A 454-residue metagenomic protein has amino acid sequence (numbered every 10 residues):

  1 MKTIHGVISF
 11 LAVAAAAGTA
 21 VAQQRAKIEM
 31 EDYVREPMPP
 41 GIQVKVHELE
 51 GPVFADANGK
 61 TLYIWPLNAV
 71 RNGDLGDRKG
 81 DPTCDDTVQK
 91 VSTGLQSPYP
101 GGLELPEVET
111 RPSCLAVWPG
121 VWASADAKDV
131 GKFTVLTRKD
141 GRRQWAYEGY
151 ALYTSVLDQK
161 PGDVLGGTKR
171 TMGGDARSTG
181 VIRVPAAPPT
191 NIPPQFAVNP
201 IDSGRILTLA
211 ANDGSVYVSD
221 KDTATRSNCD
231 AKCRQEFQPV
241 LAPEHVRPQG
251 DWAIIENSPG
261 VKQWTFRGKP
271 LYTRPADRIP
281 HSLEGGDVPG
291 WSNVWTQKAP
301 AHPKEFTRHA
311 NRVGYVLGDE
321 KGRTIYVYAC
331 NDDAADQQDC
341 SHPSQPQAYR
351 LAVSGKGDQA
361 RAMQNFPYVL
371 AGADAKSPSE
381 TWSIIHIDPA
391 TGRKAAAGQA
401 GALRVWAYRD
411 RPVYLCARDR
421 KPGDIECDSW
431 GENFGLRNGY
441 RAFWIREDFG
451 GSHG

Functional and structural regions predicted by a protein language model:
M1-I8: Bacterial N-terminal signal peptides that target proteins for export
T3, V21-A22: Intrinsically disordered, low-complexity regions enriched for glutamine and histidine
S9-F10, A20: Cleavable N-terminal signal peptides
Q23-G454: Compact beta-sheet-dominated domain cores in extracellular/mature segments
